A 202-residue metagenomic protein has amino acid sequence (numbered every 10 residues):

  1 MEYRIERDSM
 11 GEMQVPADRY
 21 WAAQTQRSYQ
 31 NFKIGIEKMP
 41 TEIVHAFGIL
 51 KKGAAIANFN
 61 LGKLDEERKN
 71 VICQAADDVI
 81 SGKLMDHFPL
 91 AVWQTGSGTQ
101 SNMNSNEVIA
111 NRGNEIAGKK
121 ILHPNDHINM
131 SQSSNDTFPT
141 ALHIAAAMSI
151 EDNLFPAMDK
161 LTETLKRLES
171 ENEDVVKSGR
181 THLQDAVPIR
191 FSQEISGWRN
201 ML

Functional and structural regions predicted by a protein language model:
M1-M201: Conserved, well-structured ligand/cofactor-binding cores
